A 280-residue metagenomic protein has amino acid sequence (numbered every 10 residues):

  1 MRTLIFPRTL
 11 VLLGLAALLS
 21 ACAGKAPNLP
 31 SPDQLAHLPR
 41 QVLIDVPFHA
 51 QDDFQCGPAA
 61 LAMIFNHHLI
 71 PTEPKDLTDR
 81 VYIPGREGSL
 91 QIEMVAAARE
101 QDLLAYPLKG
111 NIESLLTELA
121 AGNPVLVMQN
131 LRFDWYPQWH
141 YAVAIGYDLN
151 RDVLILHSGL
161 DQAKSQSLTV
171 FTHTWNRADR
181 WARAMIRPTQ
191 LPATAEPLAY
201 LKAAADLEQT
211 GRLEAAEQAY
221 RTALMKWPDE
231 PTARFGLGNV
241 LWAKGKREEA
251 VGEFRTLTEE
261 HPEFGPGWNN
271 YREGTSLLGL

Functional and structural regions predicted by a protein language model:
M1-V11: Bacterial N-terminal signal peptides that target proteins for export
L18-A21: C-terminal motif of bacterial Sec signal peptides marking the signal peptidase cleavage site
A23-L29, N150-W242, E249, T256: Noncatalytic regulatory segments and standalone regulatory/sensor domains
A23-N111, L115, Q190, L213 (+3 more regions): Cysteine-nucleophile protease catalytic domains, especially the papain-like/related folds used in DUB/UBL proteases
R86-Y200: Long, contiguous interaction/recruitment modules in multidomain scaffold/adaptor proteins
A204, G238, R272-G274, G279: Conserved small-residue packing positions in alpha-helical repeats and bundles
T210, K244, L278-L280: Structural motif corresponding to the intra-repeat A-B loop/turn of tetratricopeptide repeats
T232-G236, P266-E273: Alpha-solenoid helical repeat scaffolds
